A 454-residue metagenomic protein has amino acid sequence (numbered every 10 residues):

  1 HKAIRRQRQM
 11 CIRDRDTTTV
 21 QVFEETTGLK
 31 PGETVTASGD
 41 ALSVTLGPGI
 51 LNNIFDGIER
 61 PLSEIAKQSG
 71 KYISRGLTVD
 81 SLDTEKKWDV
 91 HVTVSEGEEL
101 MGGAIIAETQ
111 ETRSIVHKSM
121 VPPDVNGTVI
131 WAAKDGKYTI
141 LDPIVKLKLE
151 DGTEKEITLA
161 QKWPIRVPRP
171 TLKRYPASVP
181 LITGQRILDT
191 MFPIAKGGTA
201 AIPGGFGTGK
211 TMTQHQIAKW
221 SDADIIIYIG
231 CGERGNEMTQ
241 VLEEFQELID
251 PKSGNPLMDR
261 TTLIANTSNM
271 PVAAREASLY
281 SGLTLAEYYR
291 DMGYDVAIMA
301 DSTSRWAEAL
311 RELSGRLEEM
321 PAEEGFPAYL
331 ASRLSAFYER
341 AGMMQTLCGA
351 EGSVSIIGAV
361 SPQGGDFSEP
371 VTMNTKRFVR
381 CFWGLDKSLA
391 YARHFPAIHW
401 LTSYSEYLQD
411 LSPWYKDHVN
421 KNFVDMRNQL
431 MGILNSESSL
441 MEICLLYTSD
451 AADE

Functional and structural regions predicted by a protein language model:
K2-R8, I12, Y447-E454: Single conserved hydrophobic/aromatic residue that forms the stacking wall/gate of nucleotide- or nucleobase-binding
R6-Q9, R13-L29, S38, S43: Compact, glycine-rich, soluble single-domain proteins
T18-V20, L29, L82, K86-M101 (+1 more regions): Short beta-strand segments of a lipoyl-like beta-sandwich/carrier module
T36, A41, D56-P61, I65 (+2 more regions): Interdomain "pre-motor" coupling segment immediately N-terminal to P-loop NTPase/helicase cores
Q68-V90, E108, M120, D142 (+2 more regions): P-loop NTPase nucleotide-binding/switch module
T190-M191, G197-S449: P-loop NTPase catalytic core
